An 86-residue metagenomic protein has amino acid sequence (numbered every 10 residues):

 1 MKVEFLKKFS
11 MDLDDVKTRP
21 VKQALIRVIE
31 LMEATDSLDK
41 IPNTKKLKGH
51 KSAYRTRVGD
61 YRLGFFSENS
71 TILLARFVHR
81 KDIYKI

Functional and structural regions predicted by a protein language model:
M1-V28: Arg/Lys-rich, positively charged N-terminal/basic patches that mediate binding to nucleic acids
K8, G49-S52, H79: Residues that form or immediately flank small-molecule/cofactor binding pockets and catalytic motifs
S10, K48, Y84: Nucleotide phosphate-binding site architecture
R19-Q23, I29, I41, R57-R62 (+1 more regions): Enriched for short, Lys/Arg-rich terminal
E30-T56: A short, surface-exposed loop/turn module that caps and links secondary-structure elements
